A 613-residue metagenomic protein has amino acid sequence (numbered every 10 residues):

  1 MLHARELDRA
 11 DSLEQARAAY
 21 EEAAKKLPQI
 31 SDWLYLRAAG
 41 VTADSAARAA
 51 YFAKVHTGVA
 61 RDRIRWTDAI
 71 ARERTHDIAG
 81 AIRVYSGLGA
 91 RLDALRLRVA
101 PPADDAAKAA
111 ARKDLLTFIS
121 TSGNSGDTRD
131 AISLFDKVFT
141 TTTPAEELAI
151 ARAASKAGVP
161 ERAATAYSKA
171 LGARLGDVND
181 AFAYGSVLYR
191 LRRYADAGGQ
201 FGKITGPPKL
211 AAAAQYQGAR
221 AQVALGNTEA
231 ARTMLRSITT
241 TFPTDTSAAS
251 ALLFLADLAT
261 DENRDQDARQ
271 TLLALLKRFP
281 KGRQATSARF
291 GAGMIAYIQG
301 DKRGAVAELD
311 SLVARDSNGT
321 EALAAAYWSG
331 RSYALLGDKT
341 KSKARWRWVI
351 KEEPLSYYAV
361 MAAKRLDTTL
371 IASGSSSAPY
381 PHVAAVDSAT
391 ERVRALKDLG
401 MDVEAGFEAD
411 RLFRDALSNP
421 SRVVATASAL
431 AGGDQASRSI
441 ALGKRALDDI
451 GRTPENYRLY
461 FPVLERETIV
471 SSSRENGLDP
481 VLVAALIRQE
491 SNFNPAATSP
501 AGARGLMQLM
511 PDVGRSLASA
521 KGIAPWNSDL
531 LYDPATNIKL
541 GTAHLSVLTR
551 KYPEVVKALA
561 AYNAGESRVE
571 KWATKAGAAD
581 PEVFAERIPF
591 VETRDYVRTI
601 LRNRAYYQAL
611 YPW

Functional and structural regions predicted by a protein language model:
M1-S12, A145-T165, K169, S186 (+2 more regions): Alpha-helical segment of the N-proximal tetratricopeptide repeat
H3, A38, D68, R96-R98 (+8 more regions): Structural register within alpha-helical repeat arrays
D11, A46, H76, A106 (+8 more regions): Residue-level detector of the short coil/turn that links helix A to helix B within each tetratricopeptide repeat
Y20-S31, F52-R65, R72-T75, R83-A94 (+10 more regions): Short solvent-exposed coil/turn linkers within tandem alpha-helical repeat scaffolds
Y35, R65, L95-R98, L115 (+9 more regions): TPR repeat positional signature
A230, R236, S250, E262-D267 (+14 more regions): Catalytic glycan-binding domains that act on GlcNAc-containing polysaccharides
